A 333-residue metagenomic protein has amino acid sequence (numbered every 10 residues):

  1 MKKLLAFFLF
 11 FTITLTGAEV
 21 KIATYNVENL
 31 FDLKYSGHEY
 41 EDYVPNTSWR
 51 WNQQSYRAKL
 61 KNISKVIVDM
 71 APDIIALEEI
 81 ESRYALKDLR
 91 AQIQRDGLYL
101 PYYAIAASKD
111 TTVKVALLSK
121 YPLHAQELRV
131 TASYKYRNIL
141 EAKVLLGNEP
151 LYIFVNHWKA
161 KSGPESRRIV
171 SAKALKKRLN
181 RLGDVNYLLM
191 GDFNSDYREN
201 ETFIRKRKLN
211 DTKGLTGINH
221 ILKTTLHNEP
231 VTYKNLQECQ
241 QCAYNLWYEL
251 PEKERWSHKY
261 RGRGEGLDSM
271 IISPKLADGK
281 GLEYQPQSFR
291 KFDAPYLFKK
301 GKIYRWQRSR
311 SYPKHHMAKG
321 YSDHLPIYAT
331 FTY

Functional and structural regions predicted by a protein language model:
K3-T14: Sec-dependent N-terminal signal peptides
L15-R95, A107-S108, I303, T332-Y333: N-terminal, active-site-proximal structural segment of metallo-dependent hydrolase catalytic domains
I22-V27, I63-L86, I153, L175-I204 (+3 more regions): Active-site beta-strand/loop signature of hydrolases that rely on acidic residues for catalysis
N29-S36, G163, G279-G281, K319: Short, solvent-exposed loop/turn elements at domain surfaces
S48-Q54, A71-E79, I105, W158-S166 (+2 more regions): Second-shell loop/turn segments in exported
K59-I63, A76, S82-A85, L89 (+5 more regions): Stable alpha-helical elements in mature extracytoplasmic
I80-L151, N156-W158: Structured beta-strand-rich core segments of catalytic domains in phosphoester-bond hydrolases
N180-Y187, S195-Y333: Metal-dependent phosphoester-hydrolase catalytic domains
